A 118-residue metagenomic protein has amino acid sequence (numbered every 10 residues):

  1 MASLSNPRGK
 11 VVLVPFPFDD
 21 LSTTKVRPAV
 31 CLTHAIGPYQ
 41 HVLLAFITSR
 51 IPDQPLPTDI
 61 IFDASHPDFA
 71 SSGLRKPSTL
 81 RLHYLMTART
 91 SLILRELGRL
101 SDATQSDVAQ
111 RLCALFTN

Functional and structural regions predicted by a protein language model:
M1-N118: Conserved functional hotspots at enzyme active or ligand-binding sites that engage polyanionic ligands
